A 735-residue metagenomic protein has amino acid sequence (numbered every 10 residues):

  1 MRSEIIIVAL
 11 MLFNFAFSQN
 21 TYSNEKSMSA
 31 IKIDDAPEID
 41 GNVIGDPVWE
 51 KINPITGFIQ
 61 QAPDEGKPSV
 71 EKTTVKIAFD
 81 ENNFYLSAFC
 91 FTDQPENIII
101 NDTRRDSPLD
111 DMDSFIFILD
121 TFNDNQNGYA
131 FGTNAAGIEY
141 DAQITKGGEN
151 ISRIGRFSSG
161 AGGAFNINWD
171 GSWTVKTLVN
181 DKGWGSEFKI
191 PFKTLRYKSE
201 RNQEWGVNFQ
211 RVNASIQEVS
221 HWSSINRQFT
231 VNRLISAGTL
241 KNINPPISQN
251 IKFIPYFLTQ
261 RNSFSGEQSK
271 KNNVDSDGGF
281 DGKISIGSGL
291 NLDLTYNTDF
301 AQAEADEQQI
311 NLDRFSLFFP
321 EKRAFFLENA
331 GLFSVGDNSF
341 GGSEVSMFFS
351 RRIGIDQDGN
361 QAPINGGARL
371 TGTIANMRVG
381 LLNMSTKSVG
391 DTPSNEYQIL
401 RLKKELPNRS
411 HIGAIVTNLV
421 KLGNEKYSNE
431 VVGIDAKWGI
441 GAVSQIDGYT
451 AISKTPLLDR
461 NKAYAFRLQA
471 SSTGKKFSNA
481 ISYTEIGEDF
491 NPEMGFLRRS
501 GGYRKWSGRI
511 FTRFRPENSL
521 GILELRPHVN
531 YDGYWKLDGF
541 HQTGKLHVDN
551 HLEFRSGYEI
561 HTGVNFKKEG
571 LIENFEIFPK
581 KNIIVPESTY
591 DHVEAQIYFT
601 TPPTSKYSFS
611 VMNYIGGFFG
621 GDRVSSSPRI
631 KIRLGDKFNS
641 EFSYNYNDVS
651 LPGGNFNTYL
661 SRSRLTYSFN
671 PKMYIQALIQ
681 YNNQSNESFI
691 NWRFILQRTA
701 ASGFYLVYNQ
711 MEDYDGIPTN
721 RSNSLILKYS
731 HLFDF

Functional and structural regions predicted by a protein language model:
M1-E25: Bacterial Sec-dependent N-terminal signal peptides
Q19-K403, G413: Structural preference for beta-rich elements and adjacent junctions enriched in aromatics
L195-Q203, I243-N250, G289, N376 (+7 more regions): Short loop/turn motifs that connect adjacent beta-strands in outer-membrane beta-barrel proteins
S224-S248, T386-G439, I560-G616, S625 (+1 more regions): Outer-membrane beta-barrel transmembrane domain signature of Gram-negative proteins, especially the mid-to-C-terminal
P255, S276-G282, L290, Y296 (+7 more regions): Extended, hydrophobic alpha-helical segments in both membrane/secreted and soluble proteins
S269-K270, D313, D358, S388-P393 (+5 more regions): Alpha-helix capping and helix-loop boundary segments enriched in small/acidic/polar residues
N291, N297, A305-D306, P320-K322 (+4 more regions): Extended, well-ordered alpha-helical scaffold/bundle regions in very large, multi-domain proteins
P363, I446-F735: Exposed, low-structure sequence patches enriched in small/polar residues
